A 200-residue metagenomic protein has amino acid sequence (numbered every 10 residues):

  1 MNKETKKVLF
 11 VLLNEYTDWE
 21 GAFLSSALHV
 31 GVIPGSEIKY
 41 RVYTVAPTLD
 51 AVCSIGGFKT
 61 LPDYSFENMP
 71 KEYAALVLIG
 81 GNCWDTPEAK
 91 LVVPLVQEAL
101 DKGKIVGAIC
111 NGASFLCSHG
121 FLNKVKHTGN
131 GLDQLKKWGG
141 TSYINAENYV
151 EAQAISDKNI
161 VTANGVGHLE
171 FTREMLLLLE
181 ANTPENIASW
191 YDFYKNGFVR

Functional and structural regions predicted by a protein language model:
N2-V11, Y16-T17, F23, V30-T48 (+3 more regions): Active-site-adjacent pocket-lining segments in enzyme domains
I55-D63: Short gly/ser/thr-rich secondary-structure transition/capping motifs
